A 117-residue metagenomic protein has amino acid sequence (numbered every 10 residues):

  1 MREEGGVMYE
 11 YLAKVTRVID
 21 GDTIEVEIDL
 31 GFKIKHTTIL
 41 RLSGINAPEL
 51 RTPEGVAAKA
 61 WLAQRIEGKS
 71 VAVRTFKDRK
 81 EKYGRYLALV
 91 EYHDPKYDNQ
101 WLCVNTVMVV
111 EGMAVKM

Functional and structural regions predicted by a protein language model:
M1-M117: Small beta-barrel nucleic-acid-binding modules, primarily SNase/OB-fold domains and secondarily Tudor-like barrels
